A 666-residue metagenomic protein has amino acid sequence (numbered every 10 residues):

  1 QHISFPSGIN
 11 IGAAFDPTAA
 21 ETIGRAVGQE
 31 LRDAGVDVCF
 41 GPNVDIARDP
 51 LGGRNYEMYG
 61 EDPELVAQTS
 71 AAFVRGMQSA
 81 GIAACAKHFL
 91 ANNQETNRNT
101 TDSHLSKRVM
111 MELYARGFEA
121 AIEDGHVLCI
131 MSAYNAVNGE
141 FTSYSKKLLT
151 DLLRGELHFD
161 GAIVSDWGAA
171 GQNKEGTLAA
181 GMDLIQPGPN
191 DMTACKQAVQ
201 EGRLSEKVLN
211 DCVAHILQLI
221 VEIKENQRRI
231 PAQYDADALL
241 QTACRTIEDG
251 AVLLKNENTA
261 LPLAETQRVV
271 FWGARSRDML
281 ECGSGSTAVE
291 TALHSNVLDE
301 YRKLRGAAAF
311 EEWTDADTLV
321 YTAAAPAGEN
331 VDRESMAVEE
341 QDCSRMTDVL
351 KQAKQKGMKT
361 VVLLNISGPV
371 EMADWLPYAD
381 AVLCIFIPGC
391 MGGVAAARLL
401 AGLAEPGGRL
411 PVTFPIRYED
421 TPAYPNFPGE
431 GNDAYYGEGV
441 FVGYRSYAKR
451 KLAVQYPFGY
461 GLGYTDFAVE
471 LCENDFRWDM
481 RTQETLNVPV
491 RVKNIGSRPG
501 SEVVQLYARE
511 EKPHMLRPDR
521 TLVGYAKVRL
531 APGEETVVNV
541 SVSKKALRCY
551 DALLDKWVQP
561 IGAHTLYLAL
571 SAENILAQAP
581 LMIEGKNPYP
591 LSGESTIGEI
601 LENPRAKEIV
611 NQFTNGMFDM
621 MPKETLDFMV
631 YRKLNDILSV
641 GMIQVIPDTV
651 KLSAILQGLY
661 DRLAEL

Functional and structural regions predicted by a protein language model:
Q1-A13, T18-V27, R32, A324 (+4 more regions): N-terminal hydrophobic targeting/anchoring segments and the immediately downstream early-domain regions of hydrolases
Q1-R548, A563-Y567, A572: Glycoside hydrolase catalytic-domain context in secreted enzymes
L148, L293-E300, T596, K633-G641: Secondary-structure junction/capping motif
A194-G202, E594-I597, G641-V645: Charged, low-complexity surface segments at secondary-structure and domain boundaries
A198, L219, L253, Y447 (+4 more regions): Residues that form generic nucleotide/phosphate-binding pockets
G459, G463-Y464, S497-P499, L530-P532 (+2 more regions): In a subset of proteins, long, contiguous C-terminal domains/tails are tracked
K544-N587: Terminal connector regions
G585-P604: Low-complexity, Pro/Ser/Thr- and charge-rich linker/hinge segments at domain boundaries
